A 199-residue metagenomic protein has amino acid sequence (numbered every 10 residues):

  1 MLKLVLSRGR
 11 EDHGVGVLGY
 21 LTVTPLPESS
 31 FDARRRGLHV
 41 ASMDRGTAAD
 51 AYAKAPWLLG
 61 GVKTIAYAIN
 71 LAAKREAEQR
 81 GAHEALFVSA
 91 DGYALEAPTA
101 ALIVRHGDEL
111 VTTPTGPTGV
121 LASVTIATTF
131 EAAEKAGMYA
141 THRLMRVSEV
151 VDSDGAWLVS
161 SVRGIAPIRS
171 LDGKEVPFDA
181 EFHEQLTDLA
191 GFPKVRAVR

Functional and structural regions predicted by a protein language model:
M1-V5: Ordered, amphipathic secondary-structure segments that act as subunit-interaction surfaces in large macromolecular
S7, D12-R199: Helix-start/capping segments and mature chain N-termini
